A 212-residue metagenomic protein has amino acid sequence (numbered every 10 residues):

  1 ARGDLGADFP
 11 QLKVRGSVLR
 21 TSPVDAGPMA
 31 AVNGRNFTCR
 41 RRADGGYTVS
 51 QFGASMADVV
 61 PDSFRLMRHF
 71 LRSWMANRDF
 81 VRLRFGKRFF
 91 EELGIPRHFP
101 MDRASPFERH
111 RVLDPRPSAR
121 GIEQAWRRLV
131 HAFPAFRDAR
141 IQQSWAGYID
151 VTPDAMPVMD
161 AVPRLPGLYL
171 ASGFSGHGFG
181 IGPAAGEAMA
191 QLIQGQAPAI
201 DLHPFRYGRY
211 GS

Functional and structural regions predicted by a protein language model:
A1-P96, E108-A119, Q124-A132, F136 (+1 more regions): Flavin-dependent oxidoreductases
P10, R140, M156: C-terminal active-site/capping subdomain that shapes the small-molecule cofactor and substrate pocket of enzyme
K13, Q51, Q143-W145, S172-G173: Active-site proximal loops enriched in glycine and acidic residues that flank catalytic Cys/His/Asp and coordinate
A31, D150-V151: A short catalytic or substrate-binding loop motif that flags glycine-/basic-rich loops and adjacent residues that bind
G53, R103, A161-P163: Short, small-residue-rich loop/turn micro-motifs
M101-F107: Short, basic/glycine-rich phosphate-binding loops at helix/coil junctions that contact nucleotide phosphates
A135, W145, V151-S212: C-terminal lid/capping helical subdomain adjacent to the catalytic/cofactor pocket in oxidative enzymes
